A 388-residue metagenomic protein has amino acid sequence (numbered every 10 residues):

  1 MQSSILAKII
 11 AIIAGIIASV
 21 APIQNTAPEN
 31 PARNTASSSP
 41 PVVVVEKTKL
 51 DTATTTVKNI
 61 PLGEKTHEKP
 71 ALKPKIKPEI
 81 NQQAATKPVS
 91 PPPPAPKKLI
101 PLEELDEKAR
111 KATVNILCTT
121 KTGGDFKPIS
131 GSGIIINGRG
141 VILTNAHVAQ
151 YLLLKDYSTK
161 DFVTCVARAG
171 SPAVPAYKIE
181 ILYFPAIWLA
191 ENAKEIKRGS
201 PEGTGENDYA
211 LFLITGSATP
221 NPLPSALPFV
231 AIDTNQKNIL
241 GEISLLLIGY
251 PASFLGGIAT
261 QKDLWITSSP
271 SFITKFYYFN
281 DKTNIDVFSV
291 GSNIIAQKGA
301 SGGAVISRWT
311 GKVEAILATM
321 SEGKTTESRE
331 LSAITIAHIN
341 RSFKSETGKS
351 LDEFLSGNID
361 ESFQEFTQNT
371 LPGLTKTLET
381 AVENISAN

Functional and structural regions predicted by a protein language model:
Q2-A11, G15, E29-P40, V45-T48 (+3 more regions): C-terminal recognition in membrane/secretory proteostasis and scaffolding
E46-R110: N-terminal low-complexity, Pro/Thr/Ser-rich intrinsically disordered segments that act as propeptides or flexible
I100-L102, T119-R139, N145: A conserved glycine-rich beta-strand in the N-terminal activation segment of trypsin-fold
K108-T113, P128-G131, N137-R139, L143 (+4 more regions): Extracytoplasmic
A109-F126, T215-V230, G256-E353: Active-site region of chymotrypsin-like
N137-T204, L245: Catalytic-histidine neighborhood of serine endopeptidases, predominantly the chymotrypsin-like S1/PA family
L152-L153, E191-G203, I214-D263: Active-site substrate-binding loop(s) of clan PA
T164-A190, T219-P228, A252-S253, L264 (+1 more regions): C-terminal cap/linker of serine protease catalytic domains
